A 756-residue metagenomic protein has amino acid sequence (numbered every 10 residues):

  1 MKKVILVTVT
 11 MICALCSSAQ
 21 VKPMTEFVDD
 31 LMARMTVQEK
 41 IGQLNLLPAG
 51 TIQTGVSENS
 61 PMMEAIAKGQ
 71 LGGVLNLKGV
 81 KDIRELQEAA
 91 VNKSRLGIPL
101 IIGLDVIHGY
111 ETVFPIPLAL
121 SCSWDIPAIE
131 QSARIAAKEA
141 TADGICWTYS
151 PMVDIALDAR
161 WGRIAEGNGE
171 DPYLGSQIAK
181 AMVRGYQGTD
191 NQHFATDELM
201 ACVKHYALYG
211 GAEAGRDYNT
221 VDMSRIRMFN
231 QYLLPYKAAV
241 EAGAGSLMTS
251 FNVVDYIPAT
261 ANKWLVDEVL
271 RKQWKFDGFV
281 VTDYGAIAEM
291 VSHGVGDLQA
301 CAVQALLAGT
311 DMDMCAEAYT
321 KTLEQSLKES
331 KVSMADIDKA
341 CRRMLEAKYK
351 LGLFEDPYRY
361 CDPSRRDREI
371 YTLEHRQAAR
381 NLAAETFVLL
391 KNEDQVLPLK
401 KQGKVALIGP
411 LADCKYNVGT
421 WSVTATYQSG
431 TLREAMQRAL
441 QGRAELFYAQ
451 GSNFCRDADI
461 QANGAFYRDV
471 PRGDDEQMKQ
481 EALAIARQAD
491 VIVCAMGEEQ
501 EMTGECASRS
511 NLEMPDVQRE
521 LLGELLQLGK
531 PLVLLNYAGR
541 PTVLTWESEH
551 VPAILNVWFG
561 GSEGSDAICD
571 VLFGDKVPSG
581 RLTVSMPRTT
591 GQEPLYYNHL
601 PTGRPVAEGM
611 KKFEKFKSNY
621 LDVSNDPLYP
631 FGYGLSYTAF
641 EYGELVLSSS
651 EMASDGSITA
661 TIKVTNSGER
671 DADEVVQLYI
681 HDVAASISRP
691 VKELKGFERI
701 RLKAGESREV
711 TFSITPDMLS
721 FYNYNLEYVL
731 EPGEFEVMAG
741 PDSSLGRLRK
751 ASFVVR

Functional and structural regions predicted by a protein language model:
M1-P23: Bacterial Sec-dependent N-terminal signal peptides
C16-S720, P732-L745, V754-R756: Glycoside hydrolase catalytic-domain context in secreted enzymes
N723-N725: Flexible, membrane-facing loop/turn or short amphipathic-helix motifs that contact lipid bilayers or gate lipid-binding
Y728-L730: Surface-exposed, short loops/turns at beta-strand junctions within beta-sandwich domains
